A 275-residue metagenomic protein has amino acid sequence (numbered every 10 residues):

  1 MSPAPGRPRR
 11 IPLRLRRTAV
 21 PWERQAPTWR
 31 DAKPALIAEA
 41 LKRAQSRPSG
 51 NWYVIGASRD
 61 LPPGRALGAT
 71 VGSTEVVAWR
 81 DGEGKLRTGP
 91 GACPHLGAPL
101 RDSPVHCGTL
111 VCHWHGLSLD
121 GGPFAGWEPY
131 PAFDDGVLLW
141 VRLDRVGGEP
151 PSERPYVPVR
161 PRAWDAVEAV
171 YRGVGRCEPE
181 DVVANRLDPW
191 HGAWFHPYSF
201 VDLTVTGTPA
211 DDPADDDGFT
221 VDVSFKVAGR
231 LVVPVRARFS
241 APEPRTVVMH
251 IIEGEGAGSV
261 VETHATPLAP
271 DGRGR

Functional and structural regions predicted by a protein language model:
S2-S58, P131-D135, L139-V167: Replace "small metal-dependent catalytic modules" with "small catalytic or cofactor-binding modules
R9, G64-L96, W190-F219: Short N-terminal signal/transit or membrane-insertion segments and the immediately adjacent low-complexity/disordered
S46-P48, V71, A125, D134 (+2 more regions): A generic structural signal for short, non-catalytic loop/turn and secondary-structure boundary residues
S49, G126, F133-D135, S259 (+1 more regions): A short, structural micro-pattern
S49-V54, S58, P62, W114 (+3 more regions): Short Pro/Gly-enriched beta-strand edge/turn motifs at strand-loop
W52-G56, V77, R87, L138-W140 (+4 more regions): Ordered hydrophobic segments in well-structured contexts
G56-V159: Rieske [2Fe-2S] iron-sulfur-binding domain
E153-R275: C-terminal catalytic domain of Rieske-type non-heme iron oxygenases
